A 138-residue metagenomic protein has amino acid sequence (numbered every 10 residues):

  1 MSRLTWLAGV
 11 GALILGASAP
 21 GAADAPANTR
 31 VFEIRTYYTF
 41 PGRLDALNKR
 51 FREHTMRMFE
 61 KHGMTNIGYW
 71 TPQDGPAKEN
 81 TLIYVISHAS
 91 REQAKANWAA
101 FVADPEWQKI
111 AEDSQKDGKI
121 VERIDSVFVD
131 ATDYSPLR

Functional and structural regions predicted by a protein language model:
M1-S2: N-terminal secretory signal peptides that target proteins for export/translocation
T5-G16: Bacterial N-terminal signal peptides
W6-L7, D45-N48, F101: Composition-driven recognition of low-complexity segments enriched in small/aliphatic/hydroxylated residues
A19-A22: Sec/Tat signal peptide C-region and signal peptidase I cleavage site
D24-N28, K49-I67, S87-F128: An amphipathic, aromatic/His-enriched active-site/gating alpha helix that lines ligand/cofactor pockets
A27-A46, H54, M58, V85 (+1 more regions): Surface-exposed interaction/gating patches
P72-K78, D117-K119: A short beta-turn/loop motif at secondary-structure boundaries
T81-S87: Charged, often glycine-rich, active-site loop that binds/positions anionic groups
